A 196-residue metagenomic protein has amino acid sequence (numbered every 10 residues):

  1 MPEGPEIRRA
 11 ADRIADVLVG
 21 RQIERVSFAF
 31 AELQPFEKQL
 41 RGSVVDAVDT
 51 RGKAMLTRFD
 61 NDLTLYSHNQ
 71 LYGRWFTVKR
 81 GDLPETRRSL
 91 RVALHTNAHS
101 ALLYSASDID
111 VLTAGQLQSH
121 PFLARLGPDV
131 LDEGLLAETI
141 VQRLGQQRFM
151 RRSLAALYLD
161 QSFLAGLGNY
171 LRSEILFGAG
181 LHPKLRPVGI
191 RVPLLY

Functional and structural regions predicted by a protein language model:
M1-F122: Acidic, proline/glycine-enriched N-terminal capping motif
L65-G178, I190-P193: Phosphate/anion-contacting hairpin/loop surfaces
L181: Active-site environment of non-heme Fe oxygenases that use a 2-His-1-carboxylate facial triad
R186-V188: Short Lys/Arg-enriched helix C-cap and helix-to-coil transition segments that create basic nucleic-acid-contact patches
